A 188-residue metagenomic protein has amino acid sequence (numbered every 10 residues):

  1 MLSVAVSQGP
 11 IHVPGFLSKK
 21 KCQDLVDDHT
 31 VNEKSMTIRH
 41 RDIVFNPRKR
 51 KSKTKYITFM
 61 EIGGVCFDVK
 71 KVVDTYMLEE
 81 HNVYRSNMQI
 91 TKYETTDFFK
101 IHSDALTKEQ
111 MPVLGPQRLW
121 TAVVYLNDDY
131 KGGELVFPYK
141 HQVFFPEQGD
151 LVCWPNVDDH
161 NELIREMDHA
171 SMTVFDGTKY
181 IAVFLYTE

Functional and structural regions predicted by a protein language model:
M1-C153, V157-E188: Fe(II)/2-oxoglutarate oxygenase catalytic core
